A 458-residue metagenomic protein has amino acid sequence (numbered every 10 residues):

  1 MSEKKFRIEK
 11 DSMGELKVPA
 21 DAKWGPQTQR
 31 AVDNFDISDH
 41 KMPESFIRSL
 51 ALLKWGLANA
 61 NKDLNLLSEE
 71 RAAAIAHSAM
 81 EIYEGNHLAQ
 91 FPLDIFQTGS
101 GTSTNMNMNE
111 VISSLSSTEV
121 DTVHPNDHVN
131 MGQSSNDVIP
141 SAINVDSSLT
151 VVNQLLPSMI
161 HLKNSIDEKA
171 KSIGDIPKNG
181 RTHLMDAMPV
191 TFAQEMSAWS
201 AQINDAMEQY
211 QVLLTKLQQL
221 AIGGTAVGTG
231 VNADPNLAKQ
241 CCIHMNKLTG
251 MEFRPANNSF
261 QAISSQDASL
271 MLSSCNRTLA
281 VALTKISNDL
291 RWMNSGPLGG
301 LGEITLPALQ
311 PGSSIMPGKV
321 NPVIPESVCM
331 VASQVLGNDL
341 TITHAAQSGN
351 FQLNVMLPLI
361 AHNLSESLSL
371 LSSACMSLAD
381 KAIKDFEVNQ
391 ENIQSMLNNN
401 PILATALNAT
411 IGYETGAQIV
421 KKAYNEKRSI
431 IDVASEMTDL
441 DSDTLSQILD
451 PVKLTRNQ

Functional and structural regions predicted by a protein language model:
M1-Q458: Conserved, well-structured ligand/cofactor-binding cores
